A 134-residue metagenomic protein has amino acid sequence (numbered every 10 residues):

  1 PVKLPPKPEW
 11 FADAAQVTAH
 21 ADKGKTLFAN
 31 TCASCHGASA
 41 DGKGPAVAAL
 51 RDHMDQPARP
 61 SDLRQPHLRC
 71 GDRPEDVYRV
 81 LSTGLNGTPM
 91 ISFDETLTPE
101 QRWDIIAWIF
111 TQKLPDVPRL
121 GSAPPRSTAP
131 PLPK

Functional and structural regions predicted by a protein language model:
P1-L27, L120-K134: Electrostatic cytochrome c docking/interface patches
P5-K7, A33-G37, S61-R64, Y78: N-terminal start-of-chain detector that recognizes signal peptides and the immediate post-cleavage beginning
Q16-A19, S34, S39-P45, G87 (+2 more regions): Inter-heme linker and motif-flanking segments adjacent to c-type heme-binding CXXCH motifs in c-type cytochromes
V17-D41, R51-D52, I105: Sequence/structural segment immediately N-terminal to covalent heme-attachment motifs in c-type and related
D22, T26, A33-S34, P57 (+2 more regions): Copper-binding active sites and cupredoxin-like electron-transfer domains, recognizing His/Cys-rich ligand loops
A49-Q112: Extracytoplasmic electron-transfer domains, predominantly the class I c-type cytochrome c fold
P99-F110, P115-K134: Extended, charge-rich C-terminal regions with high alpha-helical propensity
